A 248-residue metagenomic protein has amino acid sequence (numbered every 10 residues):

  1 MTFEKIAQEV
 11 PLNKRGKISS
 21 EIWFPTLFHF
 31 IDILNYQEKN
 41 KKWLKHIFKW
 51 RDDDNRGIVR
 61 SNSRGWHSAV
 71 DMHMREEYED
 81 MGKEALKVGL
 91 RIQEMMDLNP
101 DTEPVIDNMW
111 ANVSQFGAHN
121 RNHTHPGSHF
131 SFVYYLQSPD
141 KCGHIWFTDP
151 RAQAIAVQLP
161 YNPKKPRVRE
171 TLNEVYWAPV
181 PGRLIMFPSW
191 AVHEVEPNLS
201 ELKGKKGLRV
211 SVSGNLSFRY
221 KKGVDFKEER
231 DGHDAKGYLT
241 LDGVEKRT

Functional and structural regions predicted by a protein language model:
T2-L98, D231-H233, Y238: Non-heme Fe(II)/2-oxoglutarate
H29, D107-M109, F130-F132, V210-G214: Hydrophobic residues positioned within well-ordered beta-strands of beta-sheet architectures
E76-V105, Q115-H129, L136-D140: Active-site region of the double-stranded beta-helix
A111-M186, E196, G207-L208, K222-E229: Catalytic core of non-heme Fe(II) oxygenases with the double-stranded beta-helix
H193: Glycine-rich nucleotide phosphate-binding loop and flanking beta-alpha elements of Rossmann-like dinucleotide-binding
L202: Active-site loop architecture of trypsin-fold serine endopeptidases
K205-T248: Non-heme Fe(II)/2-oxoglutarate
